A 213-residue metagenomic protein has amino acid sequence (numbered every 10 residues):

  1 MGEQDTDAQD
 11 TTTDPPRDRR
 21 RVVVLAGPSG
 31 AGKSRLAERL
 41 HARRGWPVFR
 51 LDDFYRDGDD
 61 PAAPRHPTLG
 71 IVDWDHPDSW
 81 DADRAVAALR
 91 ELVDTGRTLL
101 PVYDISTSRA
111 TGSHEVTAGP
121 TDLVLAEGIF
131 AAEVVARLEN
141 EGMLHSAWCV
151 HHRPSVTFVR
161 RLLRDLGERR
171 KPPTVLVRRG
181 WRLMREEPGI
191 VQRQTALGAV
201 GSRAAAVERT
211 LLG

Functional and structural regions predicted by a protein language model:
G2-R17, G119-P120, R182-G213: NTP-dependent small-molecule kinase module
L25: Hydrophobic anchor at the beta1->P-loop junction of P-loop NTPases
S29: The conserved Walker
K33: Conserved lysine of the Walker
A42-D52: Post-Walker A helix-loop "phosphate-sensing" segment adjacent to the P-loop in P-loop NTPases
P47-V48, R56, P61-T107: Conserved nucleotide-sensing/catalytic segment adjacent to the nucleotide-binding pocket in NTP-handling enzymes
T111-R170: ATP-dependent NMP and nucleoside kinases share a basic, alpha-helical "lid"
